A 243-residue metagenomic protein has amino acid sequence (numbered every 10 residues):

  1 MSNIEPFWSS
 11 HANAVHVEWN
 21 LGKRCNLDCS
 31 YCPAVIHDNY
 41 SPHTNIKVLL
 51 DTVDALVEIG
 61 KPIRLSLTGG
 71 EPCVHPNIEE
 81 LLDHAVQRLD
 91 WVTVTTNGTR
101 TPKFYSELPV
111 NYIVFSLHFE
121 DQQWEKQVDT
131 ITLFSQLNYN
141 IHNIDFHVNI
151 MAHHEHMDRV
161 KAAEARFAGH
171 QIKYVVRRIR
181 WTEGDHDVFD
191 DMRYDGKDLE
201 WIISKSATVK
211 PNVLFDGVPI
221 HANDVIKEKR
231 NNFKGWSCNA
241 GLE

Functional and structural regions predicted by a protein language model:
M1-V94, R100-F104: Conserved alpha-helical substructure of the radical SAM core
N3, N13, N20, N26 (+11 more regions): Detector for Asparagine
V15, K61-I63, R88-V92, P109-N111 (+2 more regions): Short, well-ordered coil/turn segments that N-cap beta-strands
I78-L81, T101-P109, E125-Q127, R159-A163: Distinct, well-ordered alpha-helical segments
E80-R88, L108, T130-L137: Catalytic-core regions built around general acid/base machinery
Y112, S116-L242: Radical SAM enzyme [4Fe-4S]-AdoMet core and its adjacent flexible, acidic and glycine-rich loops/tails across
